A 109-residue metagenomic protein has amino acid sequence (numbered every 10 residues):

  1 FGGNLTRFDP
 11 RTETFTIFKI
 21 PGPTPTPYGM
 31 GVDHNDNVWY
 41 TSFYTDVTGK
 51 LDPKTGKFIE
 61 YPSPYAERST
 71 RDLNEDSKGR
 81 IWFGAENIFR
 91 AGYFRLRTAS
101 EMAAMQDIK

Functional and structural regions predicted by a protein language model:
F1, V38-Y44, W82-N87: Conserved beta-strand positions in repeat-built beta-propeller and related beta-rich domains
F1-H34: Eukaryotic tandem repeat interaction scaffolds
G3-R7, D46-K50, R90-F94: A short loop-to-beta-strand structural motif that recurs across blades of beta-propeller domains
D9-E13, D52-G56, R97-S100: Short loop/turn segments that connect beta-strands within beta-propeller blades
T16-I20, I59-S63, A103-K109: Beta-propeller fold detector
P23-N35, A66-S77: Beta-rich, blade/repeat-based domains predominating in secreted/periplasmic proteins but also intracellular
R68-K109: Blade-level signature of beta-propeller repeat domains, shared across WD40, Kelch, NHL, RCC1 and BNR/Asp-box propellers
